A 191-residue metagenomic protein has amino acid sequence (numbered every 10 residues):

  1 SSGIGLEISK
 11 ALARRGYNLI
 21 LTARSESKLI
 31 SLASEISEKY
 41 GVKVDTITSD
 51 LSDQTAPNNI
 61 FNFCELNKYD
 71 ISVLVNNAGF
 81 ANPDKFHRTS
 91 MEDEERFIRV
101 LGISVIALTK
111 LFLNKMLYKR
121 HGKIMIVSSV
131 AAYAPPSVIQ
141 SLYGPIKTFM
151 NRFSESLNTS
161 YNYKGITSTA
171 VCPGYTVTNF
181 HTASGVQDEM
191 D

Functional and structural regions predicted by a protein language model:
S1-L19: Canonical Rossmann dinucleotide-binding motif of NAD(H)/NADP(H)-dependent dehydrogenases/reductases, specifically
R15-L32: Conserved glycine-rich Rossmann-like NAD(P)H-binding loop of the short-chain dehydrogenase/reductase
N77-N82: Conserved NAD(P)H cofactor-binding loop of Rossmann-fold oxidoreductase domains
K85-H87, D93-I98: Substrate-binding pocket helix/loop in short-chain dehydrogenase/reductase
T109, I146: Active-site helix of classical SDR
S129: Residue(s) in the substrate-gating loop at a strand-loop-helix junction that position the organic substrate next
T159-D191: SDR active-site lid
